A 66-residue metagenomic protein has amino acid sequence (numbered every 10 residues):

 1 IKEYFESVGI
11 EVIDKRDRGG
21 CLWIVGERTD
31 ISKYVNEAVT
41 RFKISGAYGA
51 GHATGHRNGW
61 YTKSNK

Functional and structural regions predicted by a protein language model:
I1-K66: Accessory DNA-engaging acidic/polar modules
